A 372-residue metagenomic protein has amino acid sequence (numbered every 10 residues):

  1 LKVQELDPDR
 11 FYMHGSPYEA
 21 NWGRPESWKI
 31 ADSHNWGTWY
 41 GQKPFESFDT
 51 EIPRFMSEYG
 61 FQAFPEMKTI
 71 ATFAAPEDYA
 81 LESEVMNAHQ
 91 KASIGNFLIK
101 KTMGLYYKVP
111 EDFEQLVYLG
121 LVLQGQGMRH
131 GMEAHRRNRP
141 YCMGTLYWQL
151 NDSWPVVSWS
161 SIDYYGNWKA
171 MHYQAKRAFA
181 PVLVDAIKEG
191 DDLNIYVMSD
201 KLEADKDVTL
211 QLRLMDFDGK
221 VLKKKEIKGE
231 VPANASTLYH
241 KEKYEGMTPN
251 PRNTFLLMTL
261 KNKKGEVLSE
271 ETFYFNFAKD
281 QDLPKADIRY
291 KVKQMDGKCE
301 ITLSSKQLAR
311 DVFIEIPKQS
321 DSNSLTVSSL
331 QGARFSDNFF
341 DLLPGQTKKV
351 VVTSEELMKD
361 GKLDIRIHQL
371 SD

Functional and structural regions predicted by a protein language model:
L1-A20: Gly/Pro-rich turn-and-neighbor structural signature
V3-Q4, A20-G23, H34-K206: Substrate-binding clefts and catalytic carboxylate motifs of secreted carbohydrate-active enzymes
K188-L193, M295-I301: Short, solvent-exposed loop/turn segments enriched in Ser/Thr/Gly
N194-K201, R213, E300-K306, T353: Short edge beta-strand/loop segments characteristic of extracellular beta-sandwich folds
D200-V208, S305-F313: A short beta-turn/strand-edge loop motif at beta-sheet boundaries
T209-P251, N323-L357: Intrinsically disordered, low-complexity Pro/Gly/Ser/Thr-rich segments with frequent PxxP/GP/PP motifs and embedded
Q211-R213, T259, F313-E315: Beta-strand signatures of extracellular beta-sandwich domains
L238, E242-A286, K349-D372: Terminal connector regions
